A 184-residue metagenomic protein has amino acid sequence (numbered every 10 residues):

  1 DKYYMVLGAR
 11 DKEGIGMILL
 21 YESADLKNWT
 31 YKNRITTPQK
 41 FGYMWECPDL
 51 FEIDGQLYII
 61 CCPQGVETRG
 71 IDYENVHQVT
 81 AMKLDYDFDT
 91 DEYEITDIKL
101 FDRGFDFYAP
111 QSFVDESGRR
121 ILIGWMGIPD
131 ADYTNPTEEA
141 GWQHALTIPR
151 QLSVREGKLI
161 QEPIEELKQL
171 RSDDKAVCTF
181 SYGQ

Functional and structural regions predicted by a protein language model:
D1-D11, I18-L20, Y31-R34, Q39 (+3 more regions): Hydrophobic core segments of beta-strands in well-ordered, beta-rich domains
D11, D25, D87-D89: Acidic/polar residues at beta-strand termini and the immediately following turn/coil
K12-G16, I71-Q78, W142-Q143: Short, solvent-exposed loop/turn segments at conserved positions within beta-propeller repeat blades
L20-L26, L84: Conserved Ser/Thr-centered positions that define the repeating blades of beta-propeller domains
K27-T30, K158: Residue-level signal for well-ordered, solvent-exposed loop/turn and beta-edge residues enriched in charged/polar side
I35-Y43, K99-G104: Short loop/turn motifs that recur once per blade in beta-propeller domains
E52, H77-Q184: Beta-rich accessory regions
